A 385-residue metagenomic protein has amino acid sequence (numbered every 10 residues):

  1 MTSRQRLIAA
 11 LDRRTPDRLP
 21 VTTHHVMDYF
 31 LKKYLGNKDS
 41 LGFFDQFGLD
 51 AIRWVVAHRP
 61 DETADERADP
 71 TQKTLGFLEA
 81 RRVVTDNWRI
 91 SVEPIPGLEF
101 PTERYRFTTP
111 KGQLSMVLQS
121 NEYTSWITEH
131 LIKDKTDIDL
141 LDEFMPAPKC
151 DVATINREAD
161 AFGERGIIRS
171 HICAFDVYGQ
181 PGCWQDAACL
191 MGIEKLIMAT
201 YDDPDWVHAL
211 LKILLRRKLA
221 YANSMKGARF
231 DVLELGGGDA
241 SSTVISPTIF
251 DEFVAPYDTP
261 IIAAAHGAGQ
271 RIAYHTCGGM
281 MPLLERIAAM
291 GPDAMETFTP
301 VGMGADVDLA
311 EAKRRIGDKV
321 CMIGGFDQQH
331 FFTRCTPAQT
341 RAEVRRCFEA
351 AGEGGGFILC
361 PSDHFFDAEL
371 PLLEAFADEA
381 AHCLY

Functional and structural regions predicted by a protein language model:
M1-K38, T108, V117, K135-Y385: Active-site loop segments of alpha/beta catalytic cores
T15, F47-I52, E99-P101, P110-K111: Short, solvent-exposed loop/edge-beta patches enriched in aromatic
P20-V21, F43, V56-R59, P101 (+2 more regions): N-terminal capping/small domains of soluble enzymes
T23-H25, V56, W126, H130 (+1 more regions): Cofactor-binding catalytic cores of oxidoreductases
K32-V84: Segments that shape or occlude catalytic/ligand-binding pockets
S40, E99-E103, T154: Generic hydrophobic, aliphatic-rich segments that mediate packing or membrane embedding
D69-A147, R165, A174, C183-W184: A contiguous, low-structure linker/loop signature
